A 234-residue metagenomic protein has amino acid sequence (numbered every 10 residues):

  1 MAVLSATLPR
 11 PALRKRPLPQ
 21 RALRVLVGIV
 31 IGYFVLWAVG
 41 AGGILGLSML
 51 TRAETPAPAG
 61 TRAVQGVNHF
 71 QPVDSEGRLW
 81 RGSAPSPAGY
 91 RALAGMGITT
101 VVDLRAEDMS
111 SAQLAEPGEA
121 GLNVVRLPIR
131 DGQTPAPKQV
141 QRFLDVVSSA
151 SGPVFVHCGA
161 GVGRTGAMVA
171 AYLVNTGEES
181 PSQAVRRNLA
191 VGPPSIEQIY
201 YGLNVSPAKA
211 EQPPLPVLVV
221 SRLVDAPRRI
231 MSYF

Functional and structural regions predicted by a protein language model:
A2-V154, M168-F234: Cys-dependent protein tyrosine phosphatase-like superfamily
C158: Short cysteine clusters
G161: Conserved G/P- and acidic residue-centered "switch" motifs that form tight phosphate/ATP-binding loops in soluble
T165: Ser/Thr-glycine-rich phosphate-binding loops at phosphate-binding pockets of nucleotides, nucleotide cofactors
